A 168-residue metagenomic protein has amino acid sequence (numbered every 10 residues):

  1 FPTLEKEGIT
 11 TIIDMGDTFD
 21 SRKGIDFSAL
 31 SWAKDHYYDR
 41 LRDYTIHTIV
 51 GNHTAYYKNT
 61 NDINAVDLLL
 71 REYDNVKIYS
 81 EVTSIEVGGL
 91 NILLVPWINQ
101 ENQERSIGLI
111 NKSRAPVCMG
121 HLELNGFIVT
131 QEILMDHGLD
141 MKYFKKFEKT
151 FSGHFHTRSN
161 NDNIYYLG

Functional and structural regions predicted by a protein language model:
F1-K6, E101, G108-L109, R158-D162: A structural signal for the main folded, soluble domain(s) of proteins
F1-S84, Y143-F147: Core catalytic region of metal-dependent phosphoesterases/phosphodiesterases, especially metallo-beta-lactamase-like
I9, Y44, G89, S113-A115 (+2 more regions): Short, well-ordered alpha-helix to beta-strand connector turns
G16-D17, G51-N52, H121, G153-H154 (+1 more regions): Active-site glycine-centered loops adjacent to acidic/histidine catalytic or metal-binding residues that shape
N75-V76, L90-I92, P116, D162-L167: Active-site regions of enzymes building and remodeling cell-envelope glycoconjugates
V87-K142: Binuclear metal-dependent hydrolase catalytic cores centered on His/Asp/Glu-rich metal-binding motifs
L124, T130-G168: Conserved beta-sheet core of the metallophosphoesterase superfamily
